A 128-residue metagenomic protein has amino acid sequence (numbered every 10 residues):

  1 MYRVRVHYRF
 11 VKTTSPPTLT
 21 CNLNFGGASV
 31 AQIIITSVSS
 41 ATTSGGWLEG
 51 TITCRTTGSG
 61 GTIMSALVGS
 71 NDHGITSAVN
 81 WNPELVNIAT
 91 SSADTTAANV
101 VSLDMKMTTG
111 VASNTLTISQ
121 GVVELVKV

Functional and structural regions predicted by a protein language model:
M1-V128: Surface-exposed molecular-recognition determinants
